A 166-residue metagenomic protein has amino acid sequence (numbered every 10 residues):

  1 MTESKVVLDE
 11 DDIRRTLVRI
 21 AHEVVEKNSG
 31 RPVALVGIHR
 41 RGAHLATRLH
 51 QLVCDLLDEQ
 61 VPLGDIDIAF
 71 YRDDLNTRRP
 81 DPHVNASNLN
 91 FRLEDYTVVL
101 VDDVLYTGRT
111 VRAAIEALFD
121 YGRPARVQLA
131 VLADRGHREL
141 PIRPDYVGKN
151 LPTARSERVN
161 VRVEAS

Functional and structural regions predicted by a protein language model:
M1-S166: PRPP-associated nucleotide enzymes
